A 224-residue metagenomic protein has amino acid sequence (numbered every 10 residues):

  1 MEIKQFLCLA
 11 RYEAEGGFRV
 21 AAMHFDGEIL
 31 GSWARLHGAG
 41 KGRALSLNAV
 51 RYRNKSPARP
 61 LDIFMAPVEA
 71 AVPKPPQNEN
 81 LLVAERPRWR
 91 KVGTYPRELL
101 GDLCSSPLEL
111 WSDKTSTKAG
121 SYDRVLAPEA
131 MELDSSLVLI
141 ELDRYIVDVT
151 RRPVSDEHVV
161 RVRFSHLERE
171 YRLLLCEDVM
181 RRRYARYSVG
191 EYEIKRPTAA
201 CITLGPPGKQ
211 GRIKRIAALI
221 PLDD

Functional and structural regions predicted by a protein language model:
M1-A66: N-terminal ordered "arm"
L7-Y12, S135-V154, I202: Short amphipathic beta-strand and strand-loop transition segments with alternating hydrophobic
A14-F18, R152-R161: A short, compositionally biased
R59-D62, P67-L139, H158-D224: OB-fold/S1-family single-stranded nucleic acid-binding modules
